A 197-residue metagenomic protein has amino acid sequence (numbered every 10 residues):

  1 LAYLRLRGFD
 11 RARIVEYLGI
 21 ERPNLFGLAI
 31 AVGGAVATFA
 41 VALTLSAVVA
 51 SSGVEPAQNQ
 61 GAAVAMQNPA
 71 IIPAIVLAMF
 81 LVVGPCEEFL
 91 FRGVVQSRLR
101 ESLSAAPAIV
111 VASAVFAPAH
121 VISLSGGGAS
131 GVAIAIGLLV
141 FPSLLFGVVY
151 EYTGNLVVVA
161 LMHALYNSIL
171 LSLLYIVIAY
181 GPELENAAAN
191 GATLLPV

Functional and structural regions predicted by a protein language model:
L1-F9, M66: Alpha-helical transmembrane segments in multi-pass membrane proteins
R5, S52-G53, P142, A160: Functionally constrained cores in energy, signaling, and assembly domains
L6-A12, S46, A50-A57, L124 (+2 more regions): Perimembrane helix-loop junctions in membrane proteins
A12-G84, N186-A188: Juxtamembrane helix-loop-helix connectors linking adjacent transmembrane helices in multi-pass membrane enzymes
M66-V197: Transmembrane helix-loop-helix hairpins at the membrane interface of multi-pass integral membrane proteins
